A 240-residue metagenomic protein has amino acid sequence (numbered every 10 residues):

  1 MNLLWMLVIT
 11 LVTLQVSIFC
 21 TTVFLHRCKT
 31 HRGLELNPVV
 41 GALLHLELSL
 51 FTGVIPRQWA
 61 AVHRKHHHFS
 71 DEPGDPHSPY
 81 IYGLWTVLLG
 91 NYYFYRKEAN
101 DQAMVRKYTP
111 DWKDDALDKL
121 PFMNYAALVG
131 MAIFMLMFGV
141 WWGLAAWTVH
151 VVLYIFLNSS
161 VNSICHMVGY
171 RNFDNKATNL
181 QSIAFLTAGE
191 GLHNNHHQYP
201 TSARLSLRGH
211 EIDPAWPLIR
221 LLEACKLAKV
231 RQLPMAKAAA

Functional and structural regions predicted by a protein language model:
M1-S160, I164, S202-A240: Non-catalytic, topology-defining segments of multipass membrane proteins
Y108-D115, N172-L192, H196-Y199: Active-site-proximal inter-transmembrane loops
